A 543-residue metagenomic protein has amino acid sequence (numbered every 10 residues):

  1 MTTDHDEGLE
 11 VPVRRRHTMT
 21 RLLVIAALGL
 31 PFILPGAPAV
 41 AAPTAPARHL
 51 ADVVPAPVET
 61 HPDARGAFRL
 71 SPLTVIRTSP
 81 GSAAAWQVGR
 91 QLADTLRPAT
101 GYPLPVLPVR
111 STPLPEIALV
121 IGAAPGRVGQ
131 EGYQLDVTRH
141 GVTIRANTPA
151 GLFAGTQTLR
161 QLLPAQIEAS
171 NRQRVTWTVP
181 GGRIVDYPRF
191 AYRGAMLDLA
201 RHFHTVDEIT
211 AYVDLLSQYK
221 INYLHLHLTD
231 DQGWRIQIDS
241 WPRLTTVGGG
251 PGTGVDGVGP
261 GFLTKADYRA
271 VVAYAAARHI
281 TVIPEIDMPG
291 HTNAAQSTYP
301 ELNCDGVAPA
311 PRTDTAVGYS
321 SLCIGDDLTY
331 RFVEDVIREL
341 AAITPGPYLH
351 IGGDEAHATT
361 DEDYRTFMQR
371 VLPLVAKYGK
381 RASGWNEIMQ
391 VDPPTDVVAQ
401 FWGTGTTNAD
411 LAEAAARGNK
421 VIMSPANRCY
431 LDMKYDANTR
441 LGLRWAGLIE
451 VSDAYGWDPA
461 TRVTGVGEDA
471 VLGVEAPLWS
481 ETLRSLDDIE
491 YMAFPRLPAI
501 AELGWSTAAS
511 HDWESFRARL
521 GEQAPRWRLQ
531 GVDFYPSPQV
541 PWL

Functional and structural regions predicted by a protein language model:
T2-P43: Secretory targeting and sorting signals
T3, T20, I25, A41-A191 (+4 more regions): Acidic, contiguous N-terminal accessory segments
I76, T148, A195, L216 (+5 more regions): Conserved, mostly hydrophobic/aromatic
G126-G318, L328-Y330, A341, P345-Y348: Feature activates predominantly on carbohydrate-active enzymes
R193-L197, L224-L226, P284-I286, L349-I351 (+4 more regions): Hydrophobic faces of well-ordered beta-strands that scaffold small-molecule active sites in alpha/beta enzyme cores
A200, T229-G233, D287-H291, D354-A356 (+4 more regions): Active-site beta-loop-alpha junctions enriched in small/polar residues
P300-E301, D305, P309-V397, W402-E413: Active-site neighborhood of glycoside hydrolase catalytic domains
D392-T395, G403-L543: Flexible, acidic glycine-rich loops studded with aromatic residues
